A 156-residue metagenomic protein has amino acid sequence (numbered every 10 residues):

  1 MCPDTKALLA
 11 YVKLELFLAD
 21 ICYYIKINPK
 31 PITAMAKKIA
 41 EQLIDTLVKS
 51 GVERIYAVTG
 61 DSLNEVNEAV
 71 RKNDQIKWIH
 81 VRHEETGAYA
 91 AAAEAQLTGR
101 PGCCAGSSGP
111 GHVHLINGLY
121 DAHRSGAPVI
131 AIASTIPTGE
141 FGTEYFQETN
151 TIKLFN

Functional and structural regions predicted by a protein language model:
T5-A10, A19, T33-A34: Ala/Thr-enriched low-complexity intrinsically disordered regions
Y11, Y23-Y24: Low-complexity, intrinsically disordered or signal/transmembrane-proximal segments
L14-L16: Cationic, low-complexity basic patches in intrinsically disordered or flexible, solvent-exposed regions
K30: Phosphate-facing sequence motifs and polybasic nucleic-acid/acidic-lipid-binding regions
A34-N156: N-terminal alpha/beta PP-like core and its mobile active-site loop of ThDP/TPP-dependent enzymes
